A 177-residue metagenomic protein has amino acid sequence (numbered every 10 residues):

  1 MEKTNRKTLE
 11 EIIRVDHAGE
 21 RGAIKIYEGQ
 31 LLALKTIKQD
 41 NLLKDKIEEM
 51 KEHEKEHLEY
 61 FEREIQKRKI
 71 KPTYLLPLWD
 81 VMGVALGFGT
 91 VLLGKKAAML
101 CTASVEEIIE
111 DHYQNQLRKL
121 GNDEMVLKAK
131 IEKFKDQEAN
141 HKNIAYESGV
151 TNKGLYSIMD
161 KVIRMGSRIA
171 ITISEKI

Functional and structural regions predicted by a protein language model:
M1-I177: Non-heme di-metal
